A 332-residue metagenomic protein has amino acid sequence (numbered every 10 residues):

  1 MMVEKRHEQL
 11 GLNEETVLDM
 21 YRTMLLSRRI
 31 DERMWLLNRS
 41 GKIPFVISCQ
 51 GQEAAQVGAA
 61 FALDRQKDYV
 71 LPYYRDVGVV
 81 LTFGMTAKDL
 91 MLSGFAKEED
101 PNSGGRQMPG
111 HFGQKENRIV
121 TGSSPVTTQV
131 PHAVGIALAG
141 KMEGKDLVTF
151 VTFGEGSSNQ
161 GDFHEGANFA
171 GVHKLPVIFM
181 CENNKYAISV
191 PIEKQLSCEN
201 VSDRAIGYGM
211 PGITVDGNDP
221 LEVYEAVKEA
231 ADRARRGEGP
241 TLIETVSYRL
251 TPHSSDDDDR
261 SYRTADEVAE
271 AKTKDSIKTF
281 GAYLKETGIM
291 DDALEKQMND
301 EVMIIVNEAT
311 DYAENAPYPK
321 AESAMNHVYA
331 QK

Functional and structural regions predicted by a protein language model:
M1-A55, F61-A62, T251, D257-R260 (+1 more regions): Conserved acidic/glycine
V3-H7, R28, D64, N102-R106 (+3 more regions): N-proximal short alpha-helices
H7, E32, S40-K42, T86 (+11 more regions): Residue-level signal for pocket-adjacent positions within structured domains
R22, Q66-D68, M108, V177 (+1 more regions): A generic secondary-structure signal marking the coil-to-beta-strand transition
E32, L36-H173, P191-S197, S202 (+1 more regions): Cofactor-binding active-site loop characterized by glycine-rich and histidine/acidic residues
Y74, T245-S247, V328: A general secondary-structure junction signal
R118-N315: Glycine-rich ThDP/TPP pyrophosphate-binding loop and its adjacent helix/strand module within ThDP-dependent enzymes
